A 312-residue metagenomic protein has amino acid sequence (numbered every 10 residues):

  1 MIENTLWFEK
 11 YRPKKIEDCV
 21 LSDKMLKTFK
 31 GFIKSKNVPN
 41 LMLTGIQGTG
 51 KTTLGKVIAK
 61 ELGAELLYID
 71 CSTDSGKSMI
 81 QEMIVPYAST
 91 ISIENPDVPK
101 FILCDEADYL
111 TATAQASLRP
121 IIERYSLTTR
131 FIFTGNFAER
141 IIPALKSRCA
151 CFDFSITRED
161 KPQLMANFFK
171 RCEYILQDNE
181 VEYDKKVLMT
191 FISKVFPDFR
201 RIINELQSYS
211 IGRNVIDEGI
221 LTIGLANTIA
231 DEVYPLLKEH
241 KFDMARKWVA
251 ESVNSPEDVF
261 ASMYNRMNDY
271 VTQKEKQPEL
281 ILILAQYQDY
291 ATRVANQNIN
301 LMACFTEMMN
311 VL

Functional and structural regions predicted by a protein language model:
M1-R158, N167, Q207, L284 (+1 more regions): P-loop/Walker A NTP-binding region and its immediately flanking N-terminal helices in P-loop NTPase folds
L6-I16, L67, D153-T157, L176-D178 (+5 more regions): Short hinge/gating elements
S35, P197, K238-E239: Charged, alpha-helical scaffolding/interaction elements associated with membrane systems
P99, F169, E182-V195, I216-G219 (+1 more regions): Short conserved motifs of the RecA-like P-loop NTPase core
C149, I156-V187: Conserved small helical "lid"/interfacial subdomain of P-loop NTPases
L188, I203-E232, E279-I281: Conserved C-terminal helix/linker of AAA+ ATPases
M189-K194, R200-G212, Y234, K247-A250 (+1 more regions): C-terminal helical "lid" of AAA+/P-loop NTPase domains
V233-L312: Helix-rich C-terminal "collar"/helical-bundle subdomain used as an assembly and partner-interaction module in RFC-like
